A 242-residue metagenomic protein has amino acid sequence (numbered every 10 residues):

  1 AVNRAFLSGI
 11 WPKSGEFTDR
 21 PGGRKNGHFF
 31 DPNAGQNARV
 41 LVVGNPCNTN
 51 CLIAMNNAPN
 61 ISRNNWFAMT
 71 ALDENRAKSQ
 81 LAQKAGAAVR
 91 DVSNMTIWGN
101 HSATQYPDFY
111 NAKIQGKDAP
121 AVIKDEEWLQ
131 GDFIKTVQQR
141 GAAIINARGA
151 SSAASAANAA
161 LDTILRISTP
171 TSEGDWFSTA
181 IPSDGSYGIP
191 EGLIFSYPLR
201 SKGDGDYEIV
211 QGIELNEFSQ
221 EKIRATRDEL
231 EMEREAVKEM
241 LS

Functional and structural regions predicted by a protein language model:
A1, G22-K25, T49-I53, D132-V137 (+1 more regions): Short hydrophobic/aromatic-rich motifs at helix boundaries and adjacent loops
A1-N3, V43-G44: Short, well-ordered coil/turn residues at beta-beta hairpins and beta-strand->alpha-helix junctions within
V2-P12: Gly-rich Lys/Arg/Thr-decorated short loops/hinges at beta-loop-alpha junctions or inter-strand turns that position
S8, T49, N146-A147: Short, solvent-exposed loop/turn segments at secondary-structure junctions
W11-K78: Rossmann-like NAD(P)(H) cofactor-binding subdomain of soluble oxidoreductases
A58-N64, D73-L241: C-terminal substrate-binding/catalytic lobe of Rossmann-fold NAD(P)-dependent dehydrogenases
